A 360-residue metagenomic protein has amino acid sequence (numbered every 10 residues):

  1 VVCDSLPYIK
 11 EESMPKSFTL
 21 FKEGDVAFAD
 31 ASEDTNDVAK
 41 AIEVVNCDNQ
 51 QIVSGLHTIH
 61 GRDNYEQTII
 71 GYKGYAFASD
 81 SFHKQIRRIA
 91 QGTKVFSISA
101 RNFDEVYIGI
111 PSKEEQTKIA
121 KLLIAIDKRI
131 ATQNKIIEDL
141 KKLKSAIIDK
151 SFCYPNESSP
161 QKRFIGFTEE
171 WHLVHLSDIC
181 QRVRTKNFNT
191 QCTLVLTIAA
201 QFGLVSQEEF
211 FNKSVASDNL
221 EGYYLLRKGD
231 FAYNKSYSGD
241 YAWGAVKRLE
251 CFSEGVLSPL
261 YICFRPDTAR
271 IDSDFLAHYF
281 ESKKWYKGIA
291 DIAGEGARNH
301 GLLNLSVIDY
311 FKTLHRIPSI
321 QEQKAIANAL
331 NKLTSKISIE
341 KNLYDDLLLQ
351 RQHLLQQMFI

Functional and structural regions predicted by a protein language model:
V1-A27, S177-F188, A199-A232: Sequence-specific dsDNA recognition surfaces
S5-L6, K10-A78, G222-W285, R298: A short beta-sheet element
M14-P15, G92, I124, S214-L220 (+2 more regions): Short, solvent-exposed loop/turn positions at domain surfaces that link secondary-structure elements or cap domain
S32, L122-I124, Y237, A329-N331: Short, surface-exposed secondary-structure boundary micro-motifs
Q51-I59, T68, D80-H83, R87-E114 (+2 more regions): A short glycine-rich beta-alpha junction/loop motif
E105, K113, R163-N187: Non-catalytic DNA-recognition/assembly elements of restriction-modification systems
E115-K118, A325: Short, solvent-exposed linear patches
A125-K128, T132-H172, N342-I360: Short amphipathic coiled-coil heptad-repeat segments
